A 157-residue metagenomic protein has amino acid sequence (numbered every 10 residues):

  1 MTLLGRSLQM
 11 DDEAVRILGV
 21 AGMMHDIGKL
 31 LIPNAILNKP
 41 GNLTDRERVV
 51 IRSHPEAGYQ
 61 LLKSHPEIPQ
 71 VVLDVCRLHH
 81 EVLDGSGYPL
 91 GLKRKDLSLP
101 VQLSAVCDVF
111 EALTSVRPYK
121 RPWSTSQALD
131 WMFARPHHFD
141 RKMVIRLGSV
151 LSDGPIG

Functional and structural regions predicted by a protein language model:
M1-I156: Histidine- and acidic-residue-rich, metal-dependent catalytic cores
